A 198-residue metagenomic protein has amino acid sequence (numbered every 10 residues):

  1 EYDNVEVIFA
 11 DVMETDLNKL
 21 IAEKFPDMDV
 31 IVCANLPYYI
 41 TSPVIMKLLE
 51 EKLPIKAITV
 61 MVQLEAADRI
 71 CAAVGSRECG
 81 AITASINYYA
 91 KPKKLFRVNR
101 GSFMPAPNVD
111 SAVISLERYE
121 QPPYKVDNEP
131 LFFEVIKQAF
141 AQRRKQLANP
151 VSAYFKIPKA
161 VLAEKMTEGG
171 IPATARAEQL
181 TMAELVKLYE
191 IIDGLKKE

Functional and structural regions predicted by a protein language model:
E1-E134, E178, K187, G194 (+1 more regions): Catalytic cores of RNA-modifying enzymes
A112, L116-R118, Y124-V161, G169-P172 (+1 more regions): An accessory alpha-helical subdomain
